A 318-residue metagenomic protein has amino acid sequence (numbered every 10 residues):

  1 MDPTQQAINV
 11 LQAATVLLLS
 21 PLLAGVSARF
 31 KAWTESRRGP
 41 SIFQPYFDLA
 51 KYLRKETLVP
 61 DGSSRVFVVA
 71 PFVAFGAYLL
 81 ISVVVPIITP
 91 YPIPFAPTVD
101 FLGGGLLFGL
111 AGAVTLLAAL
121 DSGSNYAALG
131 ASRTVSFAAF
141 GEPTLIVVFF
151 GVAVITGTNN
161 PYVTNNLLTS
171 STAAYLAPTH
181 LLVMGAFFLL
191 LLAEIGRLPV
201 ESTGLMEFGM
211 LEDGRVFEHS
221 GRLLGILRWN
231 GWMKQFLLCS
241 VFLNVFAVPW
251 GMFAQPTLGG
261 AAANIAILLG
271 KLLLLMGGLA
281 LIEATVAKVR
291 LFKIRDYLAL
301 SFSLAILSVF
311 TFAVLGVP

Functional and structural regions predicted by a protein language model:
I8-S20, A96-G109, T172-E194, A263-N264: Alpha-helical transmembrane segments
A32-L53, E201-L224: Juxtamembrane inter-helical linkers in multi-pass membrane proteins
D48-F67, S124-L129, V216-L223: Cytosolic juxtamembrane amphipathic/interface segments immediately preceding and feeding into a transmembrane helix
P60, L79-F95, T115-S124, V154-N159 (+1 more regions): Transmembrane alpha-helix boundary signature
P92-I93, P97, G151-L182: Juxtamembrane/interfacial segments at transmembrane-helix boundaries in multi-pass membrane proteins
G103-A118, A139-T156: Mid-bilayer segments of alpha-helical transmembrane spans in multi-pass integral membrane proteins that mediate
G278-A305: Interfacial loop-to-transmembrane junctions
S308-P318: Juxtamembrane boundary at the C-terminal end of a transmembrane helix
